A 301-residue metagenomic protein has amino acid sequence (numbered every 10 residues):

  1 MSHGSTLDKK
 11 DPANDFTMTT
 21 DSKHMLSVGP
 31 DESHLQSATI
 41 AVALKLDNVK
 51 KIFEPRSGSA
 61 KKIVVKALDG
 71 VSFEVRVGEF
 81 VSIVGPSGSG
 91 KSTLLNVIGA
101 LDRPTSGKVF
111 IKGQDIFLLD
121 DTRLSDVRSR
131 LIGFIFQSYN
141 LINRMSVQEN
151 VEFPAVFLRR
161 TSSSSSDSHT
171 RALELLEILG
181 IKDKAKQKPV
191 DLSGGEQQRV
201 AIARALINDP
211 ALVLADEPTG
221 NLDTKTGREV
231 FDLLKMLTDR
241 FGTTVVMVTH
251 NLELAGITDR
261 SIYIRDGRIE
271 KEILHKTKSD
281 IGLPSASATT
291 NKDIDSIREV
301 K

Functional and structural regions predicted by a protein language model:
M1-P55, H275-K301: ABC-family P-loop ATPase nucleotide-binding domain
A41-I257, S261-I264: ABC family nucleotide-binding domain
S261-L274: H-loop (His-switch) and adjacent beta-strand-loop-beta switch element of ABC-type ATPase nucleotide-binding domains
